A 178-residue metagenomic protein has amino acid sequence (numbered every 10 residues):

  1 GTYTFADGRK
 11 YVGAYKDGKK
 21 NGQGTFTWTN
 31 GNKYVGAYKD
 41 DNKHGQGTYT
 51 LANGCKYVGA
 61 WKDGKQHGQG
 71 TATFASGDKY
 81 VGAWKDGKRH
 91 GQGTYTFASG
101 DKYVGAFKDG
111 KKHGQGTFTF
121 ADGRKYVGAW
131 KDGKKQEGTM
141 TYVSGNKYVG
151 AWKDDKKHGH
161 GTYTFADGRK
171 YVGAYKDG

Functional and structural regions predicted by a protein language model:
T2-G178: Glycine/tyrosine- and acidic-biased, solvent-exposed loop/turn segments at the edges of beta-strands
